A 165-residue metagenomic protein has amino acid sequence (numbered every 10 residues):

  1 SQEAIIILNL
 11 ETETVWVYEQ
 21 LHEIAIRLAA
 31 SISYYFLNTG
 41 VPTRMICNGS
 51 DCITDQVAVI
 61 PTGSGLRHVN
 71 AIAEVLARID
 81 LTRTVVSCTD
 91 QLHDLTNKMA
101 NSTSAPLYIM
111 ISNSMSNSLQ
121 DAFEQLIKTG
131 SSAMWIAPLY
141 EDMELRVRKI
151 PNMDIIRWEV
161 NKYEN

Functional and structural regions predicted by a protein language model:
S1-N165: Exposed, interaction-prone extracellular/peripheral surfaces
